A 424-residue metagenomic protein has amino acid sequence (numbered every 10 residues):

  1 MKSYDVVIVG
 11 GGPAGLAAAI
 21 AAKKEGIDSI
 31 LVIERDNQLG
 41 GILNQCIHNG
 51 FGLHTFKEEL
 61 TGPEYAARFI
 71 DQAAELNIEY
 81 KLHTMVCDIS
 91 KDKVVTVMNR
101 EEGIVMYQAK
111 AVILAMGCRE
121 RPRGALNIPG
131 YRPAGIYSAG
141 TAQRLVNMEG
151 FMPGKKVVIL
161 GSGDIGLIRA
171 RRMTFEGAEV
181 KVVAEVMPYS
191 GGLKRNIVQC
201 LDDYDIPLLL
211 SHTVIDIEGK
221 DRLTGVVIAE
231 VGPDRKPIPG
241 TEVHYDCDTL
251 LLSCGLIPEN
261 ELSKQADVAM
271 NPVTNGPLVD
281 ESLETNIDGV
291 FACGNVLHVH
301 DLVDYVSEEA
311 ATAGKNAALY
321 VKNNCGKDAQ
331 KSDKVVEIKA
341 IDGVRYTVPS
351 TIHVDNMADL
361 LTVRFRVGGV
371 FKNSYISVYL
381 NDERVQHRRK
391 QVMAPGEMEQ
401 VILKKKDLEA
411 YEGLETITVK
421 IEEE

Functional and structural regions predicted by a protein language model:
M1-V9, A67-K156, G232-G240, L251 (+1 more regions): FAD-binding core/adjacent interface of flavoenzyme oxidoreductases
Y4-R68, Q72, R144-M148, P153-I197: Beta1-alpha1 glycine-rich phosphate/pyrophosphate-binding loop at the start of Rossmann-like nucleotide-binding domains
R68-S90, V95-V97, T174-E261, D359-Q391: A Rossmann-like FAD-binding core segment of flavoenzymes
I104-V105, A111-L208, I215-R222, V296-L302: Predominantly flavin-linked oxidoreductase catalytic cores and closely associated redox partners
L114, I136-V146, T249-H300: FAD-site-proximal beta/loop scaffold in flavoenzymes
D304, T312, N316-R388: Mid-to-C-terminal Rossmann-like scaffold of FAD/NAD(P)H-dependent oxidoreductases
R364, G396-L408: Exposed aromatic-hydrophobic patches
I376, K406-E424: Short, aromatic- and glycine-rich surface loops/edge beta-strands on solvent-exposed regions
